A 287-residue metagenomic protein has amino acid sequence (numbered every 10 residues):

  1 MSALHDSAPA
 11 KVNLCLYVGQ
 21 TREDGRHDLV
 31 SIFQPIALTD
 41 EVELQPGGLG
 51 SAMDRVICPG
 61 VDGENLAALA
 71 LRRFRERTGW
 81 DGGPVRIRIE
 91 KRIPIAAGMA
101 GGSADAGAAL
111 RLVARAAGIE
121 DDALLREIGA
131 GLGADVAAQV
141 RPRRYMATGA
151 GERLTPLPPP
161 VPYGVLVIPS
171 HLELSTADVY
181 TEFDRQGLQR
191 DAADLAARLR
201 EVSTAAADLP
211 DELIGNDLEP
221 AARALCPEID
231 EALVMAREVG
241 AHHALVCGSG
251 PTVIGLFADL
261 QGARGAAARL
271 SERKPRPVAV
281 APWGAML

Functional and structural regions predicted by a protein language model:
M1-A97, R115-I119, P160, P169-L172: ATP-binding N-lobe of GHMP and related small-molecule kinases
G48-G60, A109, A130, A205-G215: Short, basic/glycine-rich phosphate-binding loops at helix/coil junctions that contact nucleotide phosphates
D54, R141, Y145-H243, A258-L287: Conserved, helical-rich catalytic subdomain that frames metal- and/or nucleotide-binding sites in enzyme alpha/beta
R75-R88, L112-L132, L260-L270: Phosphate-handling active-site elements
A97-A123, A138: DPxDG-like acidic metal-binding loop motif
G101-G102, C247-P251: Glycine-rich beta-strand-to-loop/alpha-helix junction loops that act as flexible
T252-F257: Short beta-strand->loop micro-motif that forms the acidic, two-metal-ion catalytic signature in nucleotide-processing
